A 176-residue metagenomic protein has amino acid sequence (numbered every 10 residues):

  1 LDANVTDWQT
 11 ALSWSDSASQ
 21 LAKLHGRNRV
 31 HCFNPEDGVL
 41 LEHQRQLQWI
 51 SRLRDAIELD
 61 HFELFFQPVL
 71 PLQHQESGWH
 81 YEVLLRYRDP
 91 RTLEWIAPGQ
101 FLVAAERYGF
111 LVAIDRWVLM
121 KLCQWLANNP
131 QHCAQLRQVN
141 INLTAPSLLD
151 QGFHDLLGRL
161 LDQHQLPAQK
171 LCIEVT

Functional and structural regions predicted by a protein language model:
L1-A11, G38-L41, P68-H74, Y87-L93 (+1 more regions): Catalytic strand-loop-helix junctions within cyclic-nucleotide turnover domains
D2, W8-Q9, S17, L21-F65 (+3 more regions): C-di-GMP signaling machinery
Q9, G99, V112-R116: Short, solvent-exposed positions on alpha-helices
H25, D55, L59, P71-Q73 (+3 more regions): Nucleotide second-messenger and two-component phosphorelay signaling modules
V30, G78-E82, Y108-T176: Catalytic core of bacterial c-di-GMP phosphodiesterases, primarily the EAL and HD-GYP domains, capturing alpha-helical
H43, W95-I96, C133, Q151: Non-catalytic, surface-exposed connector residues within folded enzymatic/regulatory domains
R45-A104, N142, E174: Active-site core of bacterial EAL-family cyclic-dinucleotide phosphodiesterase domains
